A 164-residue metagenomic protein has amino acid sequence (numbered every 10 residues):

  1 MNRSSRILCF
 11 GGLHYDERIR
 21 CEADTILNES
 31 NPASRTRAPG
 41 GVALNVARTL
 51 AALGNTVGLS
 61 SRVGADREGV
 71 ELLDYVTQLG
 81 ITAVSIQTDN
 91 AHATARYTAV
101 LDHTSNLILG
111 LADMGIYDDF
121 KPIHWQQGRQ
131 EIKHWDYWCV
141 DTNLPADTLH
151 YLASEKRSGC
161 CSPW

Functional and structural regions predicted by a protein language model:
M1-L13, Y75-T88, A99-W164: Ribokinase/PfkB-type carbohydrate-kinase core domain
M1-R62, R67-E71, T77-I81: Glycine-rich phosphate/adenosyl-contacting loop at the front of the ribokinase-like
V42-N45, A93-T94, D147-L149: Short glycine/serine/threonine-rich phosphate/pyrophosphate-binding segments that cradle anionic phosphate groups
S60-A65, V84-T94: Beta-strand->loop->alpha-helix junctions that form or flank phosphate-binding loops in nucleotide-handling enzymes
V70-L72, R96-T98: Short secondary-structure transition/capping segments
